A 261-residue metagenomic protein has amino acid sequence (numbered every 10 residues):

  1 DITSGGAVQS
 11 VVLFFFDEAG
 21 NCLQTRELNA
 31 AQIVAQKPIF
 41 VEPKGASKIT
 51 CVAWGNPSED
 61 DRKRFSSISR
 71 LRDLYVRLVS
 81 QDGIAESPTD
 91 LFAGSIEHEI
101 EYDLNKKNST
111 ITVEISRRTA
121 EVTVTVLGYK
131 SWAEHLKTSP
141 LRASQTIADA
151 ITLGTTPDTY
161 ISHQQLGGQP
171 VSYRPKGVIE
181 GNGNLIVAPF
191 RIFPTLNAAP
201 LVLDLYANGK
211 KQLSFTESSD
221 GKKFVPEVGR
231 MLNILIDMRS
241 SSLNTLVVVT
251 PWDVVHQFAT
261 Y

Functional and structural regions predicted by a protein language model:
D1, S116-Y129: A short, Gly/Thr-enriched small/hydrophobic beta-strand-prone motif that recurs across taxa
T3-G5: A generic structural micro-feature
A7-S66, E134-P226, F258-Y261: Tryptophan-paired
V12, T50-V52, T112, E121-T125 (+2 more regions): Beta-strand secondary-structure signal
F15, G55, Y75-P88, I100-Y102 (+4 more regions): Hydrophobic side chains in beta-strands
E59-T110, G209-S242: Structured interaction patches on ligand/partner-binding surfaces of diverse proteins
T112-T119, R191-P194: Conserved "repeat-terminator" motif of extracellular CCP/Sushi domains
M238-Y261: Extended, compositionally biased alpha-helical segments that mediate assembly or anchoring
